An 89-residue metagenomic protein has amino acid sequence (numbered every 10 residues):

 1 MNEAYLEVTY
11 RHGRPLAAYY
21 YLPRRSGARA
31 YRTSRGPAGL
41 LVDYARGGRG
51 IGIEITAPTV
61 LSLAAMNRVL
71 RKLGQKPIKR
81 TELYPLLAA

Functional and structural regions predicted by a protein language model:
M1-Y20: Short, compositionally biased leader-like segments
A4-Y10, V42, G50, V60: Phosphate/ribose-recognition catalytic cores of enzymes acting on nucleotide-derived substrates
R14-T56: A short, structured beta-strand/loop element
P37-V42, R71-P77: Short, low-complexity, polar/charged sequence segments that are solvent-exposed and flexible
V60-L73: A short, polar/charged loop-to-alpha-helix boundary motif
P77-A89: Cysteine/selenocysteine-centered motifs that mediate thiol-based redox chemistry or coordinate metal-sulfur cofactors
